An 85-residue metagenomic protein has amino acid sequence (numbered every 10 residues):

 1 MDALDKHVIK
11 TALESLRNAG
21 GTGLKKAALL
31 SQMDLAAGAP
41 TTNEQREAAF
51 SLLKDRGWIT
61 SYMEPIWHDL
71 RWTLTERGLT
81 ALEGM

Functional and structural regions predicted by a protein language model:
M1-G23: Short alpha-helical segments that sit at the start of domains
T22-D34: Short acidic, hydrophobic short linear motifs in intrinsically disordered regions
K25, T42, S61-Y62: Short, hydrophobic secondary-structure boundary micro-motifs
A39-R56: Short amphipathic alpha-helical interaction segments
K54-E64: A short, conserved structural fragment
I66-L74: Minor-groove-contacting beta-hairpin "wing" of winged helix-turn-helix DNA-binding domains
E76-M85: Short, amphipathic alpha-helical interaction segments positioned at domain boundaries
